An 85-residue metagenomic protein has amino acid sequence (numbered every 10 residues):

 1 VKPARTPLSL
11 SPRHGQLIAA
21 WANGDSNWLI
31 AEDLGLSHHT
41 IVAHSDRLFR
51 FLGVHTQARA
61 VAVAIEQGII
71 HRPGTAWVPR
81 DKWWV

Functional and structural regions predicted by a protein language model:
V1-G15, H71: Regulatory hinge/linker segments at domain boundaries that couple sensory/effector modules to output domains
S11, I18, V42: Conserved catalytic core of two-component sensor histidine kinases
G15-Q16, R59: Pre-recognition alpha-helix immediately N-terminal to the DNA-recognition helix within helix-turn-helix or winged-helix
I18-D25, A64: Short helix-to-turn junction characteristic of helix-turn-helix DNA-binding domains, especially the helix
G24-R59: Recognition helix of helix-turn-helix DNA-binding domains
R50-V85: Basic, Lys/Arg-enriched C-terminal extension of HTH/homeodomain DNA-binding domains
